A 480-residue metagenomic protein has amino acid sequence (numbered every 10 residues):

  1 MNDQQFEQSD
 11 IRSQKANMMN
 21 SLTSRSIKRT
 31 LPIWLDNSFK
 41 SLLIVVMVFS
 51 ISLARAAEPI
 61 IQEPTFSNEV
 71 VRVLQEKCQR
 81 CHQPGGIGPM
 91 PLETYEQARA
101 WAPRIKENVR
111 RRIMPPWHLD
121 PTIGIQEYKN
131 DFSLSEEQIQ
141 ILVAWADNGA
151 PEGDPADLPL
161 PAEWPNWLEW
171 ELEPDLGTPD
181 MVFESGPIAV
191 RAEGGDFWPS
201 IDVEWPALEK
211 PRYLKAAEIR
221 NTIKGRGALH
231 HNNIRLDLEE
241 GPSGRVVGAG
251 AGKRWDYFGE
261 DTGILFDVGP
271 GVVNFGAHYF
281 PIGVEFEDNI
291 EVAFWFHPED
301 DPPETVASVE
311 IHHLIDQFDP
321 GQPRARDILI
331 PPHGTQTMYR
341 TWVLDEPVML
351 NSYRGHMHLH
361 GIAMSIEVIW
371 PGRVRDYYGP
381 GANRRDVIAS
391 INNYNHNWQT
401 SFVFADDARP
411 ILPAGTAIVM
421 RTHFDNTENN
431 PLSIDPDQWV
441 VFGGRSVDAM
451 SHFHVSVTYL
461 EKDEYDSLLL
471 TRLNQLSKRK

Functional and structural regions predicted by a protein language model:
M1-N37: N-terminal secretory signal peptides that target proteins for export/translocation
R12, V46-F49, I61, G248: N-terminal non-cleavable signal-anchor helices
N17-M18, V46, I234: Residue-level detector of intrinsically disordered terminal segments
S38-S50: Bacterial N-terminal signal peptides
R55-W205, E209-R212, A216, I223 (+2 more regions): Aromatic- and Gly/Pro-enriched helix-to-coil junctions and flexible linker segments
N166-T458, D463, R472-K480: His-enriched metal-coordination microenvironments in redox/metal-binding proteins
